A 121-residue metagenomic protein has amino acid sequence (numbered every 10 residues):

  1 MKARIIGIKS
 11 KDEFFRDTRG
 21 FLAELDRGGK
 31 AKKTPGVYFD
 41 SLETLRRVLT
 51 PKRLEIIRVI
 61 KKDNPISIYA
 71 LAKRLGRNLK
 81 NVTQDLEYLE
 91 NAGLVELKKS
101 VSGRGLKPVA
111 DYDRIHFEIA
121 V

Functional and structural regions predicted by a protein language model:
M1-D26: General nucleic-acid-binding
G28-L54: Short alpha-helical segments that sit at the start of domains
R46-T50, S67, K99-V121: Short, cationic-aromatic polyanion-contact patches
I56-R58: Hydrophobic residues on short alpha-helical segments
L71, L86-A92: Basic amphipathic alpha-helical segments that dock to polyanions
N91-S100: A short, conserved structural fragment
